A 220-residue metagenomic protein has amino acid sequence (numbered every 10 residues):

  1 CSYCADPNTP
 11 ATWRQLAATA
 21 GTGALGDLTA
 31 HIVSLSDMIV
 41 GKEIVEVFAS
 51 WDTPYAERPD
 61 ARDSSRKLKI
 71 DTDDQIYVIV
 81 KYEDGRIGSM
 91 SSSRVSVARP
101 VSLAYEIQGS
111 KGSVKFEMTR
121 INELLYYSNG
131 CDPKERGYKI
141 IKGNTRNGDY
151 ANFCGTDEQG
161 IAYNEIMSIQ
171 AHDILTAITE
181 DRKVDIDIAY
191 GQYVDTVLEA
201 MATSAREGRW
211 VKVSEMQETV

Functional and structural regions predicted by a protein language model:
C1-I70, L124, G208: Predominantly a Rossmann-like dinucleotide-binding segment in NAD(P)-dependent oxidoreductases
A11, T203-V220: C-terminal capping/lid region of NAD(P)-dependent oxidoreductase domains
M38, D52, P59-D73, Y77 (+4 more regions): C-terminal glycine/acidic-rich active-site capping loop/insertion
V47-F48, D185-D187, V211-E215: Short, hydrophobic secondary-structure boundary micro-motifs
S89-S92, F116-E117: Beta-strand scaffold of nucleotide-dependent catalytic cores
S91-P100: Glycine-rich phosphate/pyrophosphate-binding beta-alpha loops
A162, I166-Q170, L198-E207: Stable alpha-helical structural segments in soluble proteins, enriched in small hydrophobic residues
